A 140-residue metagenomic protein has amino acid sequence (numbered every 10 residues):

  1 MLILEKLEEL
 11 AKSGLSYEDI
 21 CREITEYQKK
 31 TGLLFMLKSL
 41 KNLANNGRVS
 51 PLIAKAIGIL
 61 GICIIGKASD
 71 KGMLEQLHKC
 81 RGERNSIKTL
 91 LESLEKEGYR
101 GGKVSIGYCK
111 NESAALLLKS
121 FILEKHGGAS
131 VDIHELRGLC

Functional and structural regions predicted by a protein language model:
M1-C140: Mixed-charge interfacial surface used for oligomerization/domain docking and macromolecular partner engagement
